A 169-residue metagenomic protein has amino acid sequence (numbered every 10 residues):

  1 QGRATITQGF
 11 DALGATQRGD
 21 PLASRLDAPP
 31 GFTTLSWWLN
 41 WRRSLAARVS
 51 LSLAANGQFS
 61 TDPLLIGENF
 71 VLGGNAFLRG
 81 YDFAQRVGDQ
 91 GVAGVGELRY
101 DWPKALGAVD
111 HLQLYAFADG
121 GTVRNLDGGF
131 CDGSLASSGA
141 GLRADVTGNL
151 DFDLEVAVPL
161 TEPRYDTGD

Functional and structural regions predicted by a protein language model:
Q1-L112, A116-G120, R124-L126, Y165-T167: C-terminal outer-membrane beta-barrel translocator/porin domains of Gram-negative envelope proteins and their
A4, A136-D145, D169: Feature captures outer-membrane beta-barrel proteins of Gram-negative bacteria and organelles
G67-E68, G74, C131-L135, L142: N-terminal hydrophobic or amphipathic segments with adjacent small-residue motifs that include Sec signal peptides
R86, Q90, G129-A136, A144: Short, well-ordered coil↔helix boundary/capping segments
G91, G121, S137-G141, A157: Small-side-chain structural scaffolding
G107, V123-L126, D132-L135, G139 (+1 more regions): C-terminal soluble interaction/assembly domains
V146-D169: Predominantly the C-terminal beta-signal and adjacent terminal strand-loop region of outer-membrane beta-barrel
